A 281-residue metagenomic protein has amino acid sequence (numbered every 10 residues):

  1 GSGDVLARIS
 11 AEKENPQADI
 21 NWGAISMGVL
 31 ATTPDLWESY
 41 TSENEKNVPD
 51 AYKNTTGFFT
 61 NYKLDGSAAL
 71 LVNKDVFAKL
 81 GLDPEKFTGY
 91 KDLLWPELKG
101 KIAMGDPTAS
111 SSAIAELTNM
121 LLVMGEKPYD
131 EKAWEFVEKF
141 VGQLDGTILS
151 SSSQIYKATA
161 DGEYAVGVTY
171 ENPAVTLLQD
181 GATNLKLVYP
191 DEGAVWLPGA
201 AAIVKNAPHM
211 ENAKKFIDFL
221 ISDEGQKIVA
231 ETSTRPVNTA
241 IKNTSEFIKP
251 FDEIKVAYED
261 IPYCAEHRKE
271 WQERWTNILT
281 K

Functional and structural regions predicted by a protein language model:
S2-D4, Q17-A160: Extracytoplasmic ligand-binding site segments that recognize negatively charged/polar headgroups
A7-N15: Short, well-structured alpha-helical segments in soluble
M27-T32, A160, A165-N184: A ligand-binding cleft/hinge motif common to bilobed small-molecule-binding domains
E38-N47, F58-N61, K91, A165-V166 (+2 more regions): Short beta-strand->loop
D50, G66, F136-G142, I148 (+2 more regions): Periplasmic-binding protein-like
K91-L94, L117, L121, E138 (+8 more regions): Non-transmembrane alpha-helical segments in soluble domains of secreted/periplasmic/extracellular proteins
A194-V195, G199, V204-E259: Mature extracytoplasmic/periplasmic domains
E246-K281: Extracellular/periplasmic bilobal clamshell ligand-binding domains
